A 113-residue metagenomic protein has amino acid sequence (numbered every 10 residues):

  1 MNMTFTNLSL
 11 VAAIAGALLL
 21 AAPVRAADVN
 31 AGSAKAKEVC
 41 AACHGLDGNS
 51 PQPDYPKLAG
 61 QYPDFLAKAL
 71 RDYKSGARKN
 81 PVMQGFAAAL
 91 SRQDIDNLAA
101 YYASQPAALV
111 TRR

Functional and structural regions predicted by a protein language model:
M1-A12: Bacterial N-terminal signal peptides that target proteins for export
G16, R78, A88-R113: C-terminal capping alpha-helices of c-type cytochrome domains
A21-P23: N-terminal signal peptide c-region/cleavage motif recognized by signal peptidases
A27-D47, Q61, V110-R113: Sequence/structural segment immediately N-terminal to covalent heme-attachment motifs in c-type and related
S33, G48-S75, Q84-A89: Gly/Gly-Pro-rich "capping" loops immediately C-terminal to redox-active cysteine motifs in periplasmic/lumenal
E38, P53, R78-P81, Q93: Extracytoplasmic
